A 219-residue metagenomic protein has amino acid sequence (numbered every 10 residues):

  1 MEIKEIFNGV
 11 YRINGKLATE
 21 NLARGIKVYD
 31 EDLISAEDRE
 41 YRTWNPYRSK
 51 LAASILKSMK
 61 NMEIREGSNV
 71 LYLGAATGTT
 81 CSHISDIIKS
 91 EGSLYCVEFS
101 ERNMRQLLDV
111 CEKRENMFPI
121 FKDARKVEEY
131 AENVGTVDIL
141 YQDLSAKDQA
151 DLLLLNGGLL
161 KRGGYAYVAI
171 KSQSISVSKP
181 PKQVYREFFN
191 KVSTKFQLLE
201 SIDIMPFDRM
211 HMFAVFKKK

Functional and structural regions predicted by a protein language model:
M1-Y41: N-terminal auxiliary segments of SAM/dcSAM-dependent transferases
K4-F7, V28-Y29, N45-N69: Conserved alpha-helix/loop element of class I SAM-dependent methyltransferases that forms part of the SAM/SAH-binding
M59-R65, D86-I87, N133-V134: Glycine-rich helix-loop-beta junction characteristic of Rossmann-like nucleotide cofactor-binding loops
R65, I88-K89, L159-G163: Helix-to-beta-strand junctions that scaffold the AdoMet/dcAdoMet cofactor pocket in Class I SAM-dependent enzymes
R65-A76, S93-Y95: Conserved class I S-adenosyl-L-methionine
A76-S90: Conserved SAM-binding loop of SAM-dependent methyltransferases across substrates and taxa, primarily the Class I
Y95-D148: S-adenosyl-L-methionine
N103-Q106, L153-K218: C-terminal substrate-binding/active-site "lid" region of AdoMet-derived donor-dependent transferases
